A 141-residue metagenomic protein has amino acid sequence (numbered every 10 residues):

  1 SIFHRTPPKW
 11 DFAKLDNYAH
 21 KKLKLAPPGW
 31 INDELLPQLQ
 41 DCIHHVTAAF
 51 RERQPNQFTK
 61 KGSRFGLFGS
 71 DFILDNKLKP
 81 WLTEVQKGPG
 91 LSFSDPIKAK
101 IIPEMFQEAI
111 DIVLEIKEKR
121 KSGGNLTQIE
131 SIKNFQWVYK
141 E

Functional and structural regions predicted by a protein language model:
S1-L67, N76-W81, P96-A99, M105-N134 (+1 more regions): Catalytic core of tubulin tyrosine ligase-like
S70-F72: Hydrophobic residue at the +6 position relative to the catalytic HRD Asp in the kinase catalytic loop
Q86-S94: Glycine-rich phosphate/pyrophosphate-binding beta-alpha loops
